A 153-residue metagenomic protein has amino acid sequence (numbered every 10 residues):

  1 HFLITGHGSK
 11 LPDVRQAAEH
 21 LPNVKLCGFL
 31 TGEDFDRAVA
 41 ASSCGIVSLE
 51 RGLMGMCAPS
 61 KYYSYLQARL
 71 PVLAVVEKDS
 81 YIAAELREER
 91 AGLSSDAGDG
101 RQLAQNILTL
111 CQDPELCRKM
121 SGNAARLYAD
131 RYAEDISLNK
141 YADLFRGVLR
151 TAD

Functional and structural regions predicted by a protein language model:
L3-G6, A74: Short internal beta-strands
T5-G6, L11-D36: Nucleotide-activated donor-binding/catalytic signature segment of Leloir-type glycosyltransferases, i.e., the conserved
L21, V39-M56, L70-L73: Acidic donor-binding loop of glycosyltransferase active sites
L30-D34, A58, K78, D99 (+1 more regions): Short loop/turn segments at beta->alpha junctions
E33-D36, P59-L70, A83-A84: Short alpha-helical segment that forms part of, or immediately flanks, the ligand-binding pocket in carbohydrate-active
F35, L53-G55, A74-E85: Short glycine/proline-enriched, acidic/aromatic patches that form the donor-sugar handling elements
E77-L108, L116: Change "using UDP/GDP/dTDP sugars" to "using nucleotide sugars
Q102-Q105, T109, L116-D130, K140-D143: A short, well-ordered alpha-helix in the C-terminal region of glycosyltransferases
